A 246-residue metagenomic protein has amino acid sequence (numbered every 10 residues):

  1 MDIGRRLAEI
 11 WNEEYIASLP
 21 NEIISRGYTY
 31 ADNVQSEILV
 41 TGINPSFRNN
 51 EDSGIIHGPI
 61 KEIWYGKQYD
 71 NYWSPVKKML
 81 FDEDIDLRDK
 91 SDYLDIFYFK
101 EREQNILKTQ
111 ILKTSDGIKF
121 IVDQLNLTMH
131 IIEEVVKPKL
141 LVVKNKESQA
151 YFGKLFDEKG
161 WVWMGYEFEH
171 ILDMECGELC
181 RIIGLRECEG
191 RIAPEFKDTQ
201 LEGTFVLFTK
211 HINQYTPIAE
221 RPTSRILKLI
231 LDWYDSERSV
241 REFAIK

Functional and structural regions predicted by a protein language model:
M1-P75, Q124-L127, I131, I192-Q200 (+1 more regions): Active-site and ligand/interface coordination hotspots across diverse enzymes and nucleic-acid-associated assemblies
M1-R5, E9, T114-N126, A150-K246: C-terminal capping/extension of enzyme domains
I38-G42, D86-D95, L140-N145: A structural signal for short, well-ordered beta-strand segments and their strand-loop junctions that often border
I43-R48, F97-E101, K146-A150, H211-Y215: Short, solvent-exposed loop/turn segments at secondary-structure junctions
E51-K67, K108-T114, V162-L172: A solvent-exposed, charged loop/short amphipathic helix patch at secondary-structure junctions
Q68-Q104: Active-site cradle of extracellular carbohydrate-active enzymes
D92, I96-V122: Charged, often glycine-rich, active-site loop that binds/positions anionic groups
N126-Q149: Proline-aspartate-enriched helix->loop->beta-strand connector
